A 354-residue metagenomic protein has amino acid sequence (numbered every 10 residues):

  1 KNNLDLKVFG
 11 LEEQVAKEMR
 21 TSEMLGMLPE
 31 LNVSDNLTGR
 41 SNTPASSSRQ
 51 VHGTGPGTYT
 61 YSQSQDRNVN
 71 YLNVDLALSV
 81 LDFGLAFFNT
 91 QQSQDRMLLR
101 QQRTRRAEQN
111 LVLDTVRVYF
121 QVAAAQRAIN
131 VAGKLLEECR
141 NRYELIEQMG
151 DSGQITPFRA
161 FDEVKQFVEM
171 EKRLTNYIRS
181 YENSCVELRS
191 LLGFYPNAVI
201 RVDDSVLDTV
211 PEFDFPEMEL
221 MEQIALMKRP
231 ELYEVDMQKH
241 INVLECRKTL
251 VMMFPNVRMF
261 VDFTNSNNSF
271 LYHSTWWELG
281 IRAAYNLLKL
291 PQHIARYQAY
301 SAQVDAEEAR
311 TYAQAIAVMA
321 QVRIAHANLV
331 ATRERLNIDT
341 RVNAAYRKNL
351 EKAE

Functional and structural regions predicted by a protein language model:
K1-N36, N42, Q94, Q154 (+6 more regions): Bacterial Sec-pathway N-terminal export signals of envelope proteins
N2-K7, Q14-P29, S62, D66 (+9 more regions): A glycine-/polar-enriched beta->alpha junction
V8-E23, A107, L111-A132, N141-Y143 (+5 more regions): Amphipathic alpha-helical coiled-coil segments
E30-N32, E187, V199-R201, N256-R258 (+1 more regions): Residues at or immediately flanking beta-strands
S34-L78, D204-F215, R247, F260-Q298: Small/polar, glycine/serine/threonine/aspartate-rich low-complexity segments that form flexible
S64-N68, N110, K134-E138, I155 (+5 more regions): A generic short alpha-helical patch detector that favors 3-5-residue windows in or near N-terminal regions
T104-I224, A325-L336: Periplasmic alpha-helical coiled-coil/stalk elements that build and connect Gram-negative outer-membrane
